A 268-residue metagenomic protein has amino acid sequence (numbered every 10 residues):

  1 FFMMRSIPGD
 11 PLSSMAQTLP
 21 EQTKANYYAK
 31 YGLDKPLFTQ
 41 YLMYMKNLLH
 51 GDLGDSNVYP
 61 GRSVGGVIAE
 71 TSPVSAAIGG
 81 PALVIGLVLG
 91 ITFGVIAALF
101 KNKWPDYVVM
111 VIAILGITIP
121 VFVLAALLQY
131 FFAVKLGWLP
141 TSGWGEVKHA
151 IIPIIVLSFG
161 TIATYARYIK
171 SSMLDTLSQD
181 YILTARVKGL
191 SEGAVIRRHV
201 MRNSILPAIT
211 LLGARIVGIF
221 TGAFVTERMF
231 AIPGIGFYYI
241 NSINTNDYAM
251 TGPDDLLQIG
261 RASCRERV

Functional and structural regions predicted by a protein language model:
F1-L42, V58, A133-I152: Hydrophobic alpha-helical transmembrane segments of membrane transport/permease proteins and related membrane-embedded
Q22, P36, Q40-Y44, L48 (+8 more regions): Generic alpha-helical secondary structure signal
D34-I91: An internal, D/E-rich "acidic patch" concept
I68-P105, V121, W144-R265: Alpha-helical transmembrane segments of integral membrane proteins, especially multi-pass inner/plasma-membrane
V109-I112: Intramembrane alpha-helical segments
G116-L124: A hydrophobic, multi-pass inner-membrane permease signature
A126-L136, E227-P233: Peri-membrane helix termini and adjoining interfacial loops of integral membrane proteins
